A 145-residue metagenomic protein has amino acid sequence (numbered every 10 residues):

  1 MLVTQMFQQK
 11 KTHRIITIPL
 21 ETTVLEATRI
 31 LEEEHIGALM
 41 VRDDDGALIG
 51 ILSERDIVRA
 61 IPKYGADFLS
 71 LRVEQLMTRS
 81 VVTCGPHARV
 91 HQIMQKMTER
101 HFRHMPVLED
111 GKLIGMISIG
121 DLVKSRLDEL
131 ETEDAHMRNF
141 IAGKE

Functional and structural regions predicted by a protein language model:
M1-E145: Tandem CBS (Cystathionine beta-synthase) repeat/Bateman regulatory domains
